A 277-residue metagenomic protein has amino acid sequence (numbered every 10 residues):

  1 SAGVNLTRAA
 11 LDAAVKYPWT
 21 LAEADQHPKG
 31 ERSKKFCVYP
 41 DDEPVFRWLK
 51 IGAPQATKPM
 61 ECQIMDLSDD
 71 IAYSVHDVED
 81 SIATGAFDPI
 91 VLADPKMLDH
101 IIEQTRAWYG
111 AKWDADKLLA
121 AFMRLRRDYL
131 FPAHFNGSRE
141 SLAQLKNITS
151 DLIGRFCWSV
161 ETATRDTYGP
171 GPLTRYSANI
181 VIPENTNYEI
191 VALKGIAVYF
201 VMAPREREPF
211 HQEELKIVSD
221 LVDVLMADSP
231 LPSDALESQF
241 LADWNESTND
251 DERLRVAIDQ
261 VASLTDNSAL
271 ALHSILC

Functional and structural regions predicted by a protein language model:
S1-G52, M60-Q63, P209-P232, L241-C277: Metal-dependent phosphohydrolase cores
S1-L142: Sequence-structural signature of the catalytic-core scaffold of metal-dependent phosphohydrolases that act on
Y17, L67-S81, L152-A163, D220-V224 (+2 more regions): Generic, well-ordered alpha-helical scaffold segments in large soluble proteins
A86, Y168, S233, I275-L276: Residue-level detector of alpha-helical recognition elements and their boundaries
R106, G110-E252, L264: C-terminal subdomains that position terminal phosphate/3'-OH groups for nucleotidyl transfer/ligation, primarily on
